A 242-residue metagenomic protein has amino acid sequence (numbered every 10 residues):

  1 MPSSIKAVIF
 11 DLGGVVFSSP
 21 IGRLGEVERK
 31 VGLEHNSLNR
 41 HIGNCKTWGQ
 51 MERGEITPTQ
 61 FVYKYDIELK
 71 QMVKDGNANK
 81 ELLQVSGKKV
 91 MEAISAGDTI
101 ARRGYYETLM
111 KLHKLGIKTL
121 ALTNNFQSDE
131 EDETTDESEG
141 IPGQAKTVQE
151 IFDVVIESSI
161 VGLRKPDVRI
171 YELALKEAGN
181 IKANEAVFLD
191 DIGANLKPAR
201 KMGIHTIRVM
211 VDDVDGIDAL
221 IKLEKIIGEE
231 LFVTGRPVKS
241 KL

Functional and structural regions predicted by a protein language model:
M1-F10, L122, F126-L242: Asp-based, Mg2+/Mn2+-dependent phosphohydrolase catalytic module
M1-N44, K201, D215: Active-site neighborhood of HAD-like aspartate-dependent phosphohydrolases
G22-E26, K46, Q60, K64 (+5 more regions): Alpha-helical elements of Rossmann-like donor-binding domains used by nucleotide-donor carbohydrate transfer enzymes
L33, I117, I204: Short glycine/serine/threonine/alanine-rich loop segments
T47-M51, D129-D132: A short acidic, helix-capping loop that chelates divalent metal ions and anchors anionic groups
W48-V90: A metal-dependent, Asp-based hydrolase signature
D75-L120, V168: Short, acidic loop-to-helix structural element flanking the phosphoryl-transfer center in phosphate-processing enzymes
